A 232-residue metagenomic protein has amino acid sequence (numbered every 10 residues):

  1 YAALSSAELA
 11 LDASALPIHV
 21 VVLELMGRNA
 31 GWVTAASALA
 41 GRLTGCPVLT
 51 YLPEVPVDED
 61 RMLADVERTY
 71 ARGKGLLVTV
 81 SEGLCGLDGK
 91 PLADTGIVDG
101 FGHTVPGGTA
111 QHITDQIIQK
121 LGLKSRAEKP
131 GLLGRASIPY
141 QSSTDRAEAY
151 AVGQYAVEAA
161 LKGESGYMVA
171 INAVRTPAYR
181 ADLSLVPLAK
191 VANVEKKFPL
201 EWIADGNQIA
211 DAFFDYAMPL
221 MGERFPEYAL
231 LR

Functional and structural regions predicted by a protein language model:
Y1-K124: Accessory alpha-helical/coil subdomains and C-terminal extensions that flank or cap enzyme catalytic cores
P91-R232: C-terminal non-catalytic interaction/assembly regions of soluble proteins
